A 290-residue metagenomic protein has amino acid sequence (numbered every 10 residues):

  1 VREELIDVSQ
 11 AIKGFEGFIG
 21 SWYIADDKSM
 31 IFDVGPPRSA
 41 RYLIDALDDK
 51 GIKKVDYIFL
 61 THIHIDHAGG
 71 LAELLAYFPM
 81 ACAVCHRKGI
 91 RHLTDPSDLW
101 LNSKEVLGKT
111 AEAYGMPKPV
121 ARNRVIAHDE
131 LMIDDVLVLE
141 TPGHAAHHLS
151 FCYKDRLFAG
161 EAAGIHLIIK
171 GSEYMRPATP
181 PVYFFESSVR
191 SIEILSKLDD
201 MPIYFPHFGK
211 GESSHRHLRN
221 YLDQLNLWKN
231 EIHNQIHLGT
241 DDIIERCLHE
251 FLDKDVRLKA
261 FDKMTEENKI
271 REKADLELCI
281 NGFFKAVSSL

Functional and structural regions predicted by a protein language model:
V1-K50, K54, F151-E161: Conserved beta-strand hairpin/beta-sheet module of binuclear metal-dependent hydrolase folds, prominently
M30, K88-H92, K210: Short histidine/acidic/glycine/proline-rich micro-motifs that form metal- and phosphate-coordinating active-site loops
F32-G35, D56-I63, V84-H86, E140-G143 (+2 more regions): Active-site neighborhood of phospho(di)ester-bond hydrolases with catalytic His/Asp-centered motifs
A40-H86: Active-site metal-binding motif and surrounding structural segment of the metallo-beta-lactamase
L93-L139, V189-I192: Metallo-beta-lactamase
L137-E140, A146-H215: Metallo-beta-lactamase
S214-D223: Histidine/acidic-residue-rich catalytic or RNA/ligand-binding cores of hydrolases and nuclease-related proteins
N234-L290: C-terminal regulatory/interaction regions
